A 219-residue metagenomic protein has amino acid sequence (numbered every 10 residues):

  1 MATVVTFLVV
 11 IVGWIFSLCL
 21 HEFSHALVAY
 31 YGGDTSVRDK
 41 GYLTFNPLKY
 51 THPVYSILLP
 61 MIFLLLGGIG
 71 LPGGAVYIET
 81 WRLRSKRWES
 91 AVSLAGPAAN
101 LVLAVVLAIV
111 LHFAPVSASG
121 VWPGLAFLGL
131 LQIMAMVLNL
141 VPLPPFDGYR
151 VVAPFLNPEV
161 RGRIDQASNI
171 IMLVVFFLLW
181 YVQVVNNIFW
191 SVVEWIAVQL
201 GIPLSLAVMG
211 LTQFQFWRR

Functional and structural regions predicted by a protein language model:
M1-R219: Hydrophobic transmembrane alpha-helices and their immediate loop junctions in multi-pass integral membrane proteins
